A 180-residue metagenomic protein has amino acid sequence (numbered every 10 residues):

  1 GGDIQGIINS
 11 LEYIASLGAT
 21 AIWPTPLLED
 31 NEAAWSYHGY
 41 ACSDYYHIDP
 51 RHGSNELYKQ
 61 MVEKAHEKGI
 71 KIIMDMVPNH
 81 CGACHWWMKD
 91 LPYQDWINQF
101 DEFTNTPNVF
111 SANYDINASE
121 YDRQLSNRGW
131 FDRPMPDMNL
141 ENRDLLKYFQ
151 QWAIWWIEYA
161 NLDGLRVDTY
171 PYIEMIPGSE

Functional and structural regions predicted by a protein language model:
G1-T20, P26-A160, G178-E180: Substrate-binding/active-site clefts of carbohydrate-active enzymes
